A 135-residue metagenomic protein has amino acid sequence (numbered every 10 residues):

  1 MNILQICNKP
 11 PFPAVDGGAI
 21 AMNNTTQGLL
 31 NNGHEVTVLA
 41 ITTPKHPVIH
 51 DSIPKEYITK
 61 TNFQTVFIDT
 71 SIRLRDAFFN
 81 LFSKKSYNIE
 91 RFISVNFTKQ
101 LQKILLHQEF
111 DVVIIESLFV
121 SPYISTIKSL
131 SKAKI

Functional and structural regions predicted by a protein language model:
M1-Q64, L106-Q108: N-terminal subdomain of nucleotide-sugar transferases
N2, D111-V112, K134: Structural motif
P10-P11, T43-K45, T70-S71, L118-S121: Short, solvent-exposed loop/turn segments at secondary-structure junctions
I20, V48-D51, I72, V95-K99: Generic alpha-helical secondary structure signal
V66-D76: A short acidic, often aromatic-flanked loop/helix-cap motif at beta-alpha or helix-coil junctions that lines enzyme
L74-P122, T126: Conserved nucleotide-sugar donor-binding subdomain of glycosyltransferases
S129-I135: Active-site proximal beta-strand in glycosyltransferases
